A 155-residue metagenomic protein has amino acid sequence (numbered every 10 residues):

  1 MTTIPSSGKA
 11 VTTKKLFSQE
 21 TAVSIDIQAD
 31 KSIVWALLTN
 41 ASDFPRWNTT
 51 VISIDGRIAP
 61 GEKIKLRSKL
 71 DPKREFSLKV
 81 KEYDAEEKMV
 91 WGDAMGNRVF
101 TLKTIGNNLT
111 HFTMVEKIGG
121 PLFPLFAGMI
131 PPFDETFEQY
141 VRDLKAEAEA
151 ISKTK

Functional and structural regions predicted by a protein language model:
M1-D55: Hydrophobic ligand-binding cavity/cleft-lining segments
V11-T12, K63-K69, K88-M95: Short beta-strand segments that buttress and anchor functional surface loops
A22-V23, S42-E75, E86: Short beta-edge strand/loop motif at the mouth of beta-sheet-based domains
V23-I25, F76-E82, N97-T104: Hydrophobic/aromatic beta-strand elements that line small-molecule binding cavities or substrate pockets in beta-rich
Q28-S32, E82-E86, L102-H111, I151: A short, structured loop/turn motif at beta-sheet edges
I33-L38, F44, I64-L66, V80 (+4 more regions): Hydrophobic pocket/interface hotspot
G92-A146: Beta-strand/loop substructures that line and gate deep hydrophobic ligand-binding cavities in soluble
A146-K155: Short, highly charged C-terminal tails/helix-capping segments
